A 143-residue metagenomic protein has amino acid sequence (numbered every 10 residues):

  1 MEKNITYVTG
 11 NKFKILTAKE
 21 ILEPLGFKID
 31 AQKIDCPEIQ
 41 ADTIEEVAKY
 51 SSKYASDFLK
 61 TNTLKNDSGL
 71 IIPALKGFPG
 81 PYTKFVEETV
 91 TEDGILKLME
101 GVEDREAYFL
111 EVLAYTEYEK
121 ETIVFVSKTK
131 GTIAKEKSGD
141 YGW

Functional and structural regions predicted by a protein language model:
E2-T6, F13-W143: Anionic-ligand binding patches
